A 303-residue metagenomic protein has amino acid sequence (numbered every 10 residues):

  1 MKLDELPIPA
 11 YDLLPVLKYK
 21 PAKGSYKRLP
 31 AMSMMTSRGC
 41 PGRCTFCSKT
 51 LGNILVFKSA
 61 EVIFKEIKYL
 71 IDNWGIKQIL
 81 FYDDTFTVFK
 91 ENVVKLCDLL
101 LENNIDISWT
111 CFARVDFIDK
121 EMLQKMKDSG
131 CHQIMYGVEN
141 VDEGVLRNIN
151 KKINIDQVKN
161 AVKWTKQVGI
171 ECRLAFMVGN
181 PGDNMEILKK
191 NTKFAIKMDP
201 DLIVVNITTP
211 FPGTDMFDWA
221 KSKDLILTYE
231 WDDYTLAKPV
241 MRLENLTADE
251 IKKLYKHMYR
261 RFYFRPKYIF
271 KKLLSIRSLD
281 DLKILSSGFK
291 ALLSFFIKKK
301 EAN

Functional and structural regions predicted by a protein language model:
M1, I8, L96, I105 (+3 more regions): Radical SAM enzyme [4Fe-4S]-AdoMet core and its adjacent flexible, acidic and glycine-rich loops/tails across
M1, L6-Y19, T45, E102-W109 (+5 more regions): Short, Lys/Arg-enriched charge-dense amphipathic segments
P9-A175, N180, K193: Radical SAM [4Fe-4S] cluster-binding motif and immediate context
A22, C40, D215-N303: Radical SAM enzyme core and accessory elements
A60, I155, M185-L188, A248 (+1 more regions): Residues at or immediately preceding the N-termini of alpha-helices
F89-V94, I187-L188, K283: Short glycine/threonine-rich loop-to-helix capping motif typified by GTGT followed within a few residues by an Asp-Pro
